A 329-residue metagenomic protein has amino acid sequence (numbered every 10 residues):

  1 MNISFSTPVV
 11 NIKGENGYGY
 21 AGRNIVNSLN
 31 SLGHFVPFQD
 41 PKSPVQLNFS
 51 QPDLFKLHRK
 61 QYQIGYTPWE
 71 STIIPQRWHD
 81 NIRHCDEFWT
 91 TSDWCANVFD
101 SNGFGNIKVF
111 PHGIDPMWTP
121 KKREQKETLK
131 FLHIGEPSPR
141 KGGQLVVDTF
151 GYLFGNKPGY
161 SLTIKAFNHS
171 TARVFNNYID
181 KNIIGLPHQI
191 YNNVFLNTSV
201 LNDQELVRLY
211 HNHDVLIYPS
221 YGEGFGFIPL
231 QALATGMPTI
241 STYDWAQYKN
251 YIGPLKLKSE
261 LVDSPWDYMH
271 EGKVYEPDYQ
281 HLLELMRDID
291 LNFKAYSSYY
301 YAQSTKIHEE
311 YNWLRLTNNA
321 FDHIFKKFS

Functional and structural regions predicted by a protein language model:
S4-S6, R23, N30-F104, E205: Extended catalytic core of nucleotide-activated donor transferases of GT-like folds
G17, V274-E284, L291-D322: A charged, aromatic-enriched C-terminal amphipathic alpha-helix characteristic of glycosyltransferases across folds
Q76-R77, G113-L129: Acidic anion/phosphate-binding donor-loop and adjacent secondary structure in glycosyltransferase catalytic cores
Q125-K141, V147-F150, L162-I164: Conserved donor-binding/catalytic core segment of Leloir-type glycosyltransferases
V174-Q204: Nucleotide-activated donor-binding/catalytic signature segment of Leloir-type glycosyltransferases, i.e., the conserved
V207-H213: Short alpha-helical donor nucleotide-sugar binding micro-motif in glycosyltransferases
Y221: Aromatic "clamp/platform" in nucleotide-sugar-dependent glycosyltransferases that forms part of the donor/acceptor
P238-S241, G253-K256: Short hydrophobic beta-strand element within catalytic cores of glycosyltransferases and related nucleotide-activated
